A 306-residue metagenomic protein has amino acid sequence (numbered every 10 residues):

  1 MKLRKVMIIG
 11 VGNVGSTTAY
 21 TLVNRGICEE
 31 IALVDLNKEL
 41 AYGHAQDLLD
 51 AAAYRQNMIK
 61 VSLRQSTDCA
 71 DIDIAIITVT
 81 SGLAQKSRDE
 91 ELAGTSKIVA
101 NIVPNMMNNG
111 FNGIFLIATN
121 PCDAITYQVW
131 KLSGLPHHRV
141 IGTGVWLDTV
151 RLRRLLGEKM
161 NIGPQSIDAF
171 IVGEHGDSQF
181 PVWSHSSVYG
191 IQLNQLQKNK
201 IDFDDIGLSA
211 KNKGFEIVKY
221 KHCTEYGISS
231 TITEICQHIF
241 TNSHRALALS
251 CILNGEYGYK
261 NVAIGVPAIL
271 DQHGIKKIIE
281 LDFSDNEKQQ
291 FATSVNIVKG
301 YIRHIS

Functional and structural regions predicted by a protein language model:
V11-G12: Glycine-rich Rossmann-fold phosphate-binding loop(s) that bind the pyrophosphate of adenine dinucleotide cofactors
G15-S16: N-terminal Rossmann-fold NAD(P) dinucleotide-binding loop
L22: Aromatic pocket-lining residues of Rossmann-like dinucleotide-binding sites
L36-D73, S87, K299-H304: Conserved N-terminal Rossmann-fold NAD(P) cofactor-binding segment
R55-I74, T78-R88, G94-G110: A structured beta-alpha segment of the ubiquitous adenosine-cofactor-binding alpha/beta core
S87-R153: Rossmann-like NAD(P)(H) cofactor-binding subdomain of soluble oxidoreductases
S133-R139, D148-S306: C-terminal substrate-binding/catalytic lobe of Rossmann-fold NAD(P)-dependent dehydrogenases
